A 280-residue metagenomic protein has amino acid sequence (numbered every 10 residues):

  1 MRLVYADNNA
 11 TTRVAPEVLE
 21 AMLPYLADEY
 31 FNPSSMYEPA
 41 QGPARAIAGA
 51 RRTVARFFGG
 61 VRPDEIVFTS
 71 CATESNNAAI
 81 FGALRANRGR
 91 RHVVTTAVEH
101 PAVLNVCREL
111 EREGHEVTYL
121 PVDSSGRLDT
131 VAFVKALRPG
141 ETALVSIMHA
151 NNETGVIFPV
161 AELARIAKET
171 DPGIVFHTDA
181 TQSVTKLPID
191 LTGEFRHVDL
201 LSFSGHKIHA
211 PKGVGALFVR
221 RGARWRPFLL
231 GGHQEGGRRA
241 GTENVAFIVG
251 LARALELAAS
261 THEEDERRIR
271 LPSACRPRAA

Functional and structural regions predicted by a protein language model:
M1-A280: Pyridoxal 5′-phosphate
